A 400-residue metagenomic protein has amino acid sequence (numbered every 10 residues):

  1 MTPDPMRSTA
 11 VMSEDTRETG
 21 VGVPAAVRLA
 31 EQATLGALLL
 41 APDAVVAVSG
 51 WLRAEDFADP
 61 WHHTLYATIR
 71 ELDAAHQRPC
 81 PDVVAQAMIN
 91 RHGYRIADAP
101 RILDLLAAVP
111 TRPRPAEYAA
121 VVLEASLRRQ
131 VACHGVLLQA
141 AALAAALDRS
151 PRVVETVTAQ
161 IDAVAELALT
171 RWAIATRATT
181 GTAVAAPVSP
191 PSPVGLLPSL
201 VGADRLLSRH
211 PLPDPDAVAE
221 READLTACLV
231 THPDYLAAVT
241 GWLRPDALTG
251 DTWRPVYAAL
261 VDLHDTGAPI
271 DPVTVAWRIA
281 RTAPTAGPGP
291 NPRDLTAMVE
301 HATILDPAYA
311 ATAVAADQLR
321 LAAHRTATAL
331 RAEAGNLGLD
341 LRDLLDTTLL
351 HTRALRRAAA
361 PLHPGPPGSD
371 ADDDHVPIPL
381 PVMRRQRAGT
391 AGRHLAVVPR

Functional and structural regions predicted by a protein language model:
M1-L127, A173-Q318, P377-R400: Noncatalytic partner-interaction/assembly domains of nucleic-acid and motor enzyme complexes, especially the accessory
P115, A119-T179, A313-D372: Amphipathic alpha-helical coiled-coil/helical-stalk segments
